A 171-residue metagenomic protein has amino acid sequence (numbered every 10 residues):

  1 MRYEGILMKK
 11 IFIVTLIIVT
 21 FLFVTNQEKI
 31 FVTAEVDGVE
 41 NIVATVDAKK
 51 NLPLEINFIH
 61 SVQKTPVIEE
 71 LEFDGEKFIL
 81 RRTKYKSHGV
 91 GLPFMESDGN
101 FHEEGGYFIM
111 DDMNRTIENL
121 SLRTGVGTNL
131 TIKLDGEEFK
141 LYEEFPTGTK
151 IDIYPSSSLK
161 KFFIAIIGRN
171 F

Functional and structural regions predicted by a protein language model:
M1-I11: Positively charged n-region of N-terminal signal peptides that target proteins for export
I11-N26: Hydrophobic membrane-insertion alpha-helices, especially the h-region of bacterial N-terminal signal peptides
V24-G38: Short N-terminal edge-element motif at the start of the domain
V36-K84: N-terminal secretory signal peptides
D47-K50, D74, K86, G125-G127 (+1 more regions): A short, sequence-level motif marking secondary-structure junctions
V62, K86-H88, T116-I117: Short, surface-exposed beta-strand-loop junctions and turns on beta-sheet-rich folds
I68-M110: An acidic-aromatic
F94, D98-F171: Mature, soluble, non-transmembrane domains
